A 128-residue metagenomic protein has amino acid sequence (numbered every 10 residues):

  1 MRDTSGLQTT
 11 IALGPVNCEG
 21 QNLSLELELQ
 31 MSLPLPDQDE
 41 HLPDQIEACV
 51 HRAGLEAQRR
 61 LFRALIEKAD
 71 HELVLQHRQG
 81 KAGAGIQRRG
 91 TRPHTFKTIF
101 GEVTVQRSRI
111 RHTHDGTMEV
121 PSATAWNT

Functional and structural regions predicted by a protein language model:
R2-G80: N-terminal alpha-helical interaction blocks
G83-T128: Basic, short loop/linker segments at the boundary and entry of helix-turn-helix/winged-helix-like folds
